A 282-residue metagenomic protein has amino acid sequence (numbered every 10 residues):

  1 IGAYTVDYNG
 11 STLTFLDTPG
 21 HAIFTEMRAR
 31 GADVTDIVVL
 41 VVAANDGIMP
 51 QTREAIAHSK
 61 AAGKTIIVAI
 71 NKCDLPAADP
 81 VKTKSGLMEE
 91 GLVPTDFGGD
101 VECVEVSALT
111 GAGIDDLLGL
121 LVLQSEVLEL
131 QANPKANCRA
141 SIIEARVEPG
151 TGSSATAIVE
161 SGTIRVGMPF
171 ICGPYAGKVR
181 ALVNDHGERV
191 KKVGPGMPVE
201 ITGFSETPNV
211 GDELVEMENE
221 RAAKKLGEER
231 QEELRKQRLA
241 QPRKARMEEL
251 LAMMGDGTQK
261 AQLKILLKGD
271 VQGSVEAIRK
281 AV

Functional and structural regions predicted by a protein language model:
I1-I37, A44, H58-K60, E144-A145 (+1 more regions): Switch I (G2) and immediately adjacent beta-strands of P-loop GTPase domains
S11, F24, M49, E89-G99 (+4 more regions): Active-site phosphate-binding and catalytic loops of NTP-dependent enzymes
S11-T12, A22, D33-R53, A61-V81 (+2 more regions): Conserved Switch II/interswitch segment of TRAFAC-class P-loop GTPases
F15-D17, V39, T52, S59 (+9 more regions): Residue-level signature of catalytic and energy-coupling elements of molecular machines, predominantly ATP/GTP-dependent
A43-A44, I67-D79, V104-A112, A145 (+1 more regions): G-domain G4 guanine-recognition motif of GTPases
M49-P50, L75-K82, A112-D116, V179 (+3 more regions): Switch/connector loops and helix/strand junctions flanking conserved nucleotide-binding motifs in nucleotide-processing
A61, P149-V282: C-terminal effector/interaction modules appended to NTPase cores
D74-K135, E200, V215: Canonical P-loop GTPase G-domain recognition
